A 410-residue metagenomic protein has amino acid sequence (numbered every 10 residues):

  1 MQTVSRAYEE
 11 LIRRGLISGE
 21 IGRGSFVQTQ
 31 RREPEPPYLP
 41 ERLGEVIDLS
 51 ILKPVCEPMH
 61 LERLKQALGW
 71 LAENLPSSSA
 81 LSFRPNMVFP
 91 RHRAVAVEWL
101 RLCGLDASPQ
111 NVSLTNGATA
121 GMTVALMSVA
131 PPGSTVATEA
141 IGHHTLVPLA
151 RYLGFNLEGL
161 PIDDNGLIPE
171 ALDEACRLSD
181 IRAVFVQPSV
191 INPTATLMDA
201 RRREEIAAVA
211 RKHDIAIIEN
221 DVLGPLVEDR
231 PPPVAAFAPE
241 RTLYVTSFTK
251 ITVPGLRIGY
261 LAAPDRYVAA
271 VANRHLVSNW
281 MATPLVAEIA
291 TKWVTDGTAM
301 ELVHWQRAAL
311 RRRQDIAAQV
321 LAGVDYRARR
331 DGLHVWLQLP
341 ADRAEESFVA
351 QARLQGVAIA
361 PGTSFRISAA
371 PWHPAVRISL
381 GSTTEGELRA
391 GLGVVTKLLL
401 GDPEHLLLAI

Functional and structural regions predicted by a protein language model:
M1-A72, L81, L276-A282, W305-A308 (+6 more regions): N-terminal basic, amphipathic alpha-helical segments
G22, A238-A270, A282-L285: Active-site PLP attachment segment
S79-H213, G224-L243, G386, P403-A409: Conserved core of the PLP fold type I
T138, G159, I217-E219, A290 (+1 more regions): Hydrophobic residues in well-ordered beta-strands that form the structural core
A262, W336-Q338, S379-G381: Short hydrophobic/aromatic beta-strand micro-patches that form the beta-sheet surface supporting nucleotide- or nucleic
V271-L276, V294-A318, A344: Structural signature of PLP-dependent enzymes
R307-A318, Y326-L339, F348-Q351: Conserved glycine-rich beta-strand-loop-beta hairpin in the small C-terminal domain of fold type I
